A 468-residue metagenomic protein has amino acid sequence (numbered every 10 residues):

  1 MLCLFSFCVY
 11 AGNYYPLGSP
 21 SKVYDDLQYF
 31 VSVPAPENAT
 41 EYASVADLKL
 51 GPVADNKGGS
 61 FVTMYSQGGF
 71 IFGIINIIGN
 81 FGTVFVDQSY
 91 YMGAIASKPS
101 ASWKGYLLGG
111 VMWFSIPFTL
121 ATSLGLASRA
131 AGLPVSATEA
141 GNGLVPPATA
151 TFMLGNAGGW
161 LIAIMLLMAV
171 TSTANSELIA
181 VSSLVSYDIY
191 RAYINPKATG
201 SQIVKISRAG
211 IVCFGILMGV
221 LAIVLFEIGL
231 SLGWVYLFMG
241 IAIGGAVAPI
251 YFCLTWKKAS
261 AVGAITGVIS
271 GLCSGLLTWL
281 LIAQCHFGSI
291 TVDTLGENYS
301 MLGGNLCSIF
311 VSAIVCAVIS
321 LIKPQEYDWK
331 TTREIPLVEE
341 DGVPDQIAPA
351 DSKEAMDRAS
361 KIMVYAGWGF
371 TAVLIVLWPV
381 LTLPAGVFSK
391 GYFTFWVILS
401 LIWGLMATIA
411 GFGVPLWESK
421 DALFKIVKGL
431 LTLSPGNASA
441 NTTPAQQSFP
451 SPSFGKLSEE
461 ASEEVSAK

Functional and structural regions predicted by a protein language model:
M1-K468: Membrane-embedded helix-loop-helix hairpins and adjacent transmembrane boundary segments in multi-pass transporters
